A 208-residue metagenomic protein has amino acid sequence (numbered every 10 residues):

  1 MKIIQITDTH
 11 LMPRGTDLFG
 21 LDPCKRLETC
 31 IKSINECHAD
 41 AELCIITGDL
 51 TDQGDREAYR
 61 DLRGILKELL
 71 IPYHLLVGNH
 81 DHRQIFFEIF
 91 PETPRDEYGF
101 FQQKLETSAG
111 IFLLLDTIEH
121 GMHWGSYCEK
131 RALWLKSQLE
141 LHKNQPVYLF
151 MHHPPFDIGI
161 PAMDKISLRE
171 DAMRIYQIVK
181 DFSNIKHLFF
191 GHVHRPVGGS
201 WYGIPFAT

Functional and structural regions predicted by a protein language model:
M1, G110-F112, P146-Y148, G203-I204: Structural motif
M1-D61, I158-P161: N-terminal active-site segment of His-dependent metallophosphoesterases
Q5-T7, E42-D49, Y73-N79, D116 (+3 more regions): Active-site neighborhood of phospho(di)ester-bond hydrolases with catalytic His/Asp-centered motifs
T7-H10, A109, M151-P155: Short, small-residue-rich loop/turn micro-motifs
M12-G15, D52-E57, N79-F86, H120-H123 (+2 more regions): Active-site environment of divalent metal-dependent phosphoester hydrolases
T16-D22, P91-E92, G121, P161-S167: Short glycine-enriched, charge-decorated loop/helix-capping segments at active-site entrances that position
C30-L43, W124-Y202: His/acidic metal-ligating clusters that form di-metal
R56-L141, D171-K180, N184, Y202: Extended active-site neighborhood of metal-dependent phosphoesterases/phosphodiesterases
